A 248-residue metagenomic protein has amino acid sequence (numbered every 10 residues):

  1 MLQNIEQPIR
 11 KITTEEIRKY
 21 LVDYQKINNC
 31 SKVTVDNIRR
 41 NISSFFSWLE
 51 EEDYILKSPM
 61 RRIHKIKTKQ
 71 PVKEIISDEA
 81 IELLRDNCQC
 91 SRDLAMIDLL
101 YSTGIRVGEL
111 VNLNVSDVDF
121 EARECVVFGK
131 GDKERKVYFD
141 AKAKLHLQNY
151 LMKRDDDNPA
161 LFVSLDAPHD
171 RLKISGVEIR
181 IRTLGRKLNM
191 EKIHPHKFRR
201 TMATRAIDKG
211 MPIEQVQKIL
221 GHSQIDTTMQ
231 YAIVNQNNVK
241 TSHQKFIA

Functional and structural regions predicted by a protein language model:
M1, Y20, F45-F46, Y150 (+4 more regions): Conserved hydrophobic/aromatic "anchor" residues that stabilize well-ordered secondary structure elements
M1-P71, K153: N-terminal core-binding DNA-recognition domain of tyrosine recombinases/integrases
T14, T103, N112-N149: Conserved tyrosine-mediated DNA breakage-rejoining catalytic core shared by Y-recombinases
R18, I55-L83, F128, S164-H169: Flexible interdomain linker/hinge and immediately adjacent N-terminus of the catalytic tyrosine-recombinase domain
Y20, D140-M190: Active-site/catalytic core of tyrosine-dependent DNA strand-transfer enzymes
I55, Q70, D78-V107, G131-K133: Basic, Lys/Arg- and aromatic-enriched nucleic-acid-binding interface segment
I75, K130-G131, L220, I225-K245: Catalytic-site neighborhood detector that most strongly recognizes the C-terminal catalytic loop/helix of tyrosine
D98, R199-H222: C-terminal catalytic core of tyrosine-transesterase DNA break-rejoin enzymes
